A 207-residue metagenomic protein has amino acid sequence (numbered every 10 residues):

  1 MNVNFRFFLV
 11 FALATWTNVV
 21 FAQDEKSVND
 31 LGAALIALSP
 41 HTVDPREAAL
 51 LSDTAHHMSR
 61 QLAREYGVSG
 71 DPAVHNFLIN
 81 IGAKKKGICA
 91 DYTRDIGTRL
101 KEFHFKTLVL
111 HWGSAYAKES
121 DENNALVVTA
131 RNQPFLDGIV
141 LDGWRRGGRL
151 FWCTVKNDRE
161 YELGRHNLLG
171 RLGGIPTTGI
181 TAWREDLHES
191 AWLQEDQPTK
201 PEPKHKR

Functional and structural regions predicted by a protein language model:
M1-F8: Bacterial N-terminal signal peptides that target proteins for export
V20-A22: Boundary at the C-terminal end of the N-terminal hydrophobic targeting segment
D24, H41-A48, G82-T93: Solvent-exposed, acidic/flexible segments
A33-L78: Secondary-structure boundary elements
N76-S120: Mid-length scaffold segments of soluble, non-membrane domains
K101-W152: Hydrophobic/aromatic-rich core segments of domains that either
Q133-P203: A recognition module on extended beta-rich or small alphabeta surfaces enriched in W/G with H and D/E
